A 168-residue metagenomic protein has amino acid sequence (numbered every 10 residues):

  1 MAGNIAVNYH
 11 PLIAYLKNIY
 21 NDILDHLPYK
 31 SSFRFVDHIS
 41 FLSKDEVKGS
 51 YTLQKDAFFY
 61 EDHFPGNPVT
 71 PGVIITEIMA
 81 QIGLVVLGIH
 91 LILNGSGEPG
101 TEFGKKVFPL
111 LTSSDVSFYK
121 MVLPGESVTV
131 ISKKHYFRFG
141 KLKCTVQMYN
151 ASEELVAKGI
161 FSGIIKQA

Functional and structural regions predicted by a protein language model:
M1-F41, D45-V47: N-terminal leader/capping segments at the start of a protein or of a new domain
A2, N8-K17, L84-I131: Hydrophobic beta-strand-centered segment that forms part of the acyl-chain substrate-binding groove
A2-L16, Y119-A168: HotDog/MaoC-like acyl-thioester-processing domains
L24, G66-N67, S117-K120: Beta-strand-rich interaction surfaces with strong enrichment in secreted/lumenal proteins
P28-T70, I74-I75: Catalytic strand-loop segment that frames the active site of acyl-thioester-processing enzymes
T70, I75-I89: Active-site- and interface-proximal helix/loop "cap" or "latch" segments in soluble metabolic and energy-transducing
